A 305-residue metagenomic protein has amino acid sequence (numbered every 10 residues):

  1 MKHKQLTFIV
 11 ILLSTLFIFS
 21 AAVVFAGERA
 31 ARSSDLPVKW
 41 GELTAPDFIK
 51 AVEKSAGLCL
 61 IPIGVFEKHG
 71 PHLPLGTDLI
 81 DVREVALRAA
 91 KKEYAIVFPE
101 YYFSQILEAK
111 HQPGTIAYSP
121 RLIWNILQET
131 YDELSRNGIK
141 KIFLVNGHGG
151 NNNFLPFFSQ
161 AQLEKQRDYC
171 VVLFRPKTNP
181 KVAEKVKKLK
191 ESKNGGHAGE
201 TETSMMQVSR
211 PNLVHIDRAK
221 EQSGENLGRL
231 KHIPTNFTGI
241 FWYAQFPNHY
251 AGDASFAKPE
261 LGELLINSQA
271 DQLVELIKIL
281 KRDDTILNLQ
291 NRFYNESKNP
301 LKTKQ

Functional and structural regions predicted by a protein language model:
M1-Q5: Positively charged n-region of N-terminal signal peptides that target proteins for export
L6-I9, M206: Short amphipathic alpha-helical "recognition" segments used for binding
I9-A21: Bacterial N-terminal signal peptides
A26-R121, N125-K141, G149-Q305: Extended, histidine- and acidic-residue-enriched regions that form the cofactor-binding/catalytic faces
